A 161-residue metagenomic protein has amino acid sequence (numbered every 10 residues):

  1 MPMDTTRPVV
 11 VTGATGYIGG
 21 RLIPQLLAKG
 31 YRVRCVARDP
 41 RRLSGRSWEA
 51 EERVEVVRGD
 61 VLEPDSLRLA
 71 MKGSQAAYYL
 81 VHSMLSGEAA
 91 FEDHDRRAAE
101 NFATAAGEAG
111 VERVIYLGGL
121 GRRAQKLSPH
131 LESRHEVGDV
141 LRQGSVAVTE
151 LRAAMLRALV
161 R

Functional and structural regions predicted by a protein language model:
P2-Y31: N-terminal Rossmann NAD(P)H-binding glycine-rich loop of SDR-like oxidoreductase domains
P8, Q75-A76, R113: Structural motif
V10, R34, T149: Conserved beta-strand positions in the Rossmann-like core of class I SAM-dependent methyltransferases
K29, G73, G144: Conserved dinucleotide-binding and phosphotransfer motif residues
Y31-R38: Conserved glycine-rich Rossmann-like NAD(P)H-binding loop of the short-chain dehydrogenase/reductase
V36, L80, L151: The conserved SAM/SAH-binding core of class I Rossmann-like methyltransferase domains, concentrating on the hydrophobic
R41, G45-A109, L120-R123: NAD(P)H-binding glycine-rich loop region in Rossmannoid oxidoreductase-like domains and their noncatalytic homologs
S83-R161: Glycine-/Pro-rich loop/turn segments that contact NAD(P) or position catalytic residues in Rossmann-like domains
